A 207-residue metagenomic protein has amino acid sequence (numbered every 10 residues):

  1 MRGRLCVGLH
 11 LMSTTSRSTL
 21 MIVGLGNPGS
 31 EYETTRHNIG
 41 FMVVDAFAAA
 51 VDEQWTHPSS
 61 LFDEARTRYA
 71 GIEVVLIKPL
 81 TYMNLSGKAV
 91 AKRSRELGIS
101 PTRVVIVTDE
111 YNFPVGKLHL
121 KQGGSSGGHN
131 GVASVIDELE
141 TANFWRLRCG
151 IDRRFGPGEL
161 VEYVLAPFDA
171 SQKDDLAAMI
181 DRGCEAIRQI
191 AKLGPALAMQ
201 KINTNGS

Functional and structural regions predicted by a protein language model:
R2, V7-G123, A133-L147, R154-E159 (+2 more regions): Nucleotide and nucleotide-moiety/phosphate-recognizing core
C149-D152, F168: Short, loop-centered acidic/histidine patches that primarily coordinate divalent metals
G158-F168: The feature captures the short pre-catalytic strand/loop hairpin that immediately precedes and shapes the active-site
